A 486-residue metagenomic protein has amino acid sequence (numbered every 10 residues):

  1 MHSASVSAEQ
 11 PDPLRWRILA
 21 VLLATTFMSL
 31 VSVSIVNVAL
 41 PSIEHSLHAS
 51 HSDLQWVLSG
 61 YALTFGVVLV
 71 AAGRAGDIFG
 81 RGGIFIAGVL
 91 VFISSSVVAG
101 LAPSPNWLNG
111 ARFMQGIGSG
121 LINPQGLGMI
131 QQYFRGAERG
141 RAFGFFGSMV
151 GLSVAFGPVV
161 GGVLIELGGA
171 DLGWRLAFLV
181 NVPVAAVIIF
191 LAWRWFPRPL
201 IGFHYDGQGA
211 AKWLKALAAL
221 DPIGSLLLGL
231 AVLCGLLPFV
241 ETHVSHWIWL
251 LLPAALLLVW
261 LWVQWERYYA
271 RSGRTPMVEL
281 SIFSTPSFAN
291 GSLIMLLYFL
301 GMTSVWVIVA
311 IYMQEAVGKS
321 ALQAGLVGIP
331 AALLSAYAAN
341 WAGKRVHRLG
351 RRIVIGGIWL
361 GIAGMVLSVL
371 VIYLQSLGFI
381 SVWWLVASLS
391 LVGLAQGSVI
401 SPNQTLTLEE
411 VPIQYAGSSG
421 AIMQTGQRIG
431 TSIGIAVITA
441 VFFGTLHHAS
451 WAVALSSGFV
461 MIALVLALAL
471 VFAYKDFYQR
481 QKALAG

Functional and structural regions predicted by a protein language model:
M1-L14, I201-L214, K475-G486: Intrinsic disorder in cytosolic terminal tails and internal cytosolic loops of multi-pass membrane transporters
H2-R194, I435, A440-G444, F459-V460 (+1 more regions): Transmembrane-helix bundle of Major Facilitator Superfamily
W16-V31, V36-V38, I248, G273-A483: 12-transmembrane solute porter fold
V36-A39, S59, A72, S94 (+10 more regions): Hydrophobic/aromatic residues in alpha-helical transmembrane segments
S42, M129, Y133, V163 (+5 more regions): A residue-level signal for alpha-helical anchor/packing sites in multi-pass solute transporters
H48, I78-F79, L101-A102, Y133-G136 (+8 more regions): Helix-loop interface residues and adjacent transmembrane-helix termini in multi-pass membrane transporters, primarily
V91-A102, M114, G118, V184-L191 (+5 more regions): Transmembrane-helix signature of multi-pass solute transporters
L167, D171-L293, G301: Hydrophobic transmembrane-helix bundles of small-molecule transporters
